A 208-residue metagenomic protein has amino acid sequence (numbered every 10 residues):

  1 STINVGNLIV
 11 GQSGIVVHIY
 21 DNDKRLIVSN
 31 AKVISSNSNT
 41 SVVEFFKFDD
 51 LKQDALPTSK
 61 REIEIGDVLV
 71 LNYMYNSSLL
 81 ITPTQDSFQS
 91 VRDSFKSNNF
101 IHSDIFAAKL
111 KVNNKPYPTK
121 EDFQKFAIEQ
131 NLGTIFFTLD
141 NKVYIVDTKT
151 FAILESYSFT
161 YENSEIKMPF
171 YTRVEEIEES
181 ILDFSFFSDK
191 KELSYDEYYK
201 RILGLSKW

Functional and structural regions predicted by a protein language model:
S1-W208: Surface-exposed, polar/charged interaction patches used for macromolecular assembly or partner binding
